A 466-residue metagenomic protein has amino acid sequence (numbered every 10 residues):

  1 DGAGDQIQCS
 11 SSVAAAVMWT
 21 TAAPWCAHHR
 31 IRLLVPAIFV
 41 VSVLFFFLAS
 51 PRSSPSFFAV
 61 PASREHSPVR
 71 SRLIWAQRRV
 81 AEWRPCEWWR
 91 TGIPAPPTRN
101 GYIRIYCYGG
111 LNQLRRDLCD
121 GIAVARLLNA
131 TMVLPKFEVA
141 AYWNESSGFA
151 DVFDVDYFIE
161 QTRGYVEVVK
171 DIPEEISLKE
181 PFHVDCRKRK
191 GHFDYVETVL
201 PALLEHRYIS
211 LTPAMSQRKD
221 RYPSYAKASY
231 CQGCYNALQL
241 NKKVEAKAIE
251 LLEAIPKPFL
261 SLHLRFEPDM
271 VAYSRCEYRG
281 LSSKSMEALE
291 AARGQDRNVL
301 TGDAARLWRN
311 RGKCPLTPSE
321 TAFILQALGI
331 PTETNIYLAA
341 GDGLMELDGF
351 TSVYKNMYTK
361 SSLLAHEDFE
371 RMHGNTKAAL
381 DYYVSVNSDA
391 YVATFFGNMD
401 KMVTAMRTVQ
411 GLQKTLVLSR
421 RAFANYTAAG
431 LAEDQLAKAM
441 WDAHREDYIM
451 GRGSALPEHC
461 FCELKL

Functional and structural regions predicted by a protein language model:
D1-L466: N-terminal targeting/anchoring "stem" of glycan-biosynthesis enzymes
